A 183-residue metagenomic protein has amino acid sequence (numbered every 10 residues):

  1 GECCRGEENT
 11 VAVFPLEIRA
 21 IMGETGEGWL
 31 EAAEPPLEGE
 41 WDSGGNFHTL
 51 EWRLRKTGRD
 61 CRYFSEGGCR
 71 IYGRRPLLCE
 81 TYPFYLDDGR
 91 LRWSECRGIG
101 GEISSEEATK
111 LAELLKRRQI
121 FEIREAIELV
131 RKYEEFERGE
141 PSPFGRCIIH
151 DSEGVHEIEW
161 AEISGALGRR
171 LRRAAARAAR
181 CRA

Functional and structural regions predicted by a protein language model:
G1-A183: Short loop/turn segments that flank or connect secondary-structure elements
